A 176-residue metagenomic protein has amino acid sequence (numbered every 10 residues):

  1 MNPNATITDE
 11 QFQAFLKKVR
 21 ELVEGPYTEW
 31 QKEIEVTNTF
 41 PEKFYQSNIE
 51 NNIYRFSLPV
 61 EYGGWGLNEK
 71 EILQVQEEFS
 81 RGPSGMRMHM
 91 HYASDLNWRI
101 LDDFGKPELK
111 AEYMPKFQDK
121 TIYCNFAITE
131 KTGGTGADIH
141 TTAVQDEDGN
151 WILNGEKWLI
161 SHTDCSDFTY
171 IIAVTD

Functional and structural regions predicted by a protein language model:
M1-H91, D103, E112, K116: Amphipathic, small/basic residue-rich leader segments at the start of a protein or domain
M88-E108, A137, V144-E147: N-terminal glycine-rich flavin-associated loop
R99-L101, A127, F168-I172: Adenylate-forming
K120-I128: A short, Trp-centered hydrophobic/proline-enriched beta-strand micro-motif
I128-T132, W158-L159: Short, solvent-exposed loop/turn elements at beta->coil junctions and helix N-caps that rim active or binding pockets
T132-I139: Active-site-adjacent elements of ketosynthase-type condensing enzymes
T142-V144, L159: Residues located in well-ordered beta-strands
N150, N154-D176: A short core secondary-structure module
